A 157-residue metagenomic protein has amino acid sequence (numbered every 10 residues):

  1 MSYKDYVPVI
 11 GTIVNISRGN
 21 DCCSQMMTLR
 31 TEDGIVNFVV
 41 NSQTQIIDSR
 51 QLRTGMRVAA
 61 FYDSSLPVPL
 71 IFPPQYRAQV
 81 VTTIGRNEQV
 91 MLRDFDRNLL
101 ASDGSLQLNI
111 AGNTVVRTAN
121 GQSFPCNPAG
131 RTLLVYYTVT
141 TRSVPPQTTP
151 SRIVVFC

Functional and structural regions predicted by a protein language model:
M1-M26, I47-N109, A119-C157: Short, flexible, surface-exposed loop segments at domain boundaries
T31-I35, D103-S105: Glycine-centered tight beta-turn/hairpin loop motif at sheet-sheet or coil-to-beta transitions
G34-T44, A111-A119: Short, structured beta-strand/loop micro-motifs enriched in basic residues and often containing a Trp
